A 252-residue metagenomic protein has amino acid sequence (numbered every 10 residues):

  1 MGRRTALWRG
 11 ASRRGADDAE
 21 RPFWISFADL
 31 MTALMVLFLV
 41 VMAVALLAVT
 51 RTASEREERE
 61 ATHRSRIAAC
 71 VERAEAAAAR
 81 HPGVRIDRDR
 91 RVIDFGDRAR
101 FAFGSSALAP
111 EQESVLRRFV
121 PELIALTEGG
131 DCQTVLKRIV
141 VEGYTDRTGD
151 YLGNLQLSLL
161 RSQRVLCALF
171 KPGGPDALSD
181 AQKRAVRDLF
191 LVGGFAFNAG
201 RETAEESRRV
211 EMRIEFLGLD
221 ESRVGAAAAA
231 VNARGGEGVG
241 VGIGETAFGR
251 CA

Functional and structural regions predicted by a protein language model:
M1-P82, R88: Short terminal targeting/anchoring segments
E72, S114-R117, P121, L160-C167: Solvent-exposed, polar/charged alpha-helical surfaces in well-ordered, non-transmembrane soluble domains, broadly
A79-H81, R88-R90, G96, T134-L136 (+2 more regions): Extracytoplasmic
I86-R118, R147-L152: Short, solvent-exposed beta-strand/turn patches at coil↔beta or beta↔helix junctions that act as interaction loops
F101, S105-I139, F170, G174 (+1 more regions): Periplasmic peptidoglycan-binding/anchoring modules of Gram-negative envelope and division proteins
P110, V140-L219, R223: Periplasmic OmpA-like peptidoglycan-binding domain that tethers envelope proteins to the cell wall
G225-A252: Short, cationic low-complexity segments
